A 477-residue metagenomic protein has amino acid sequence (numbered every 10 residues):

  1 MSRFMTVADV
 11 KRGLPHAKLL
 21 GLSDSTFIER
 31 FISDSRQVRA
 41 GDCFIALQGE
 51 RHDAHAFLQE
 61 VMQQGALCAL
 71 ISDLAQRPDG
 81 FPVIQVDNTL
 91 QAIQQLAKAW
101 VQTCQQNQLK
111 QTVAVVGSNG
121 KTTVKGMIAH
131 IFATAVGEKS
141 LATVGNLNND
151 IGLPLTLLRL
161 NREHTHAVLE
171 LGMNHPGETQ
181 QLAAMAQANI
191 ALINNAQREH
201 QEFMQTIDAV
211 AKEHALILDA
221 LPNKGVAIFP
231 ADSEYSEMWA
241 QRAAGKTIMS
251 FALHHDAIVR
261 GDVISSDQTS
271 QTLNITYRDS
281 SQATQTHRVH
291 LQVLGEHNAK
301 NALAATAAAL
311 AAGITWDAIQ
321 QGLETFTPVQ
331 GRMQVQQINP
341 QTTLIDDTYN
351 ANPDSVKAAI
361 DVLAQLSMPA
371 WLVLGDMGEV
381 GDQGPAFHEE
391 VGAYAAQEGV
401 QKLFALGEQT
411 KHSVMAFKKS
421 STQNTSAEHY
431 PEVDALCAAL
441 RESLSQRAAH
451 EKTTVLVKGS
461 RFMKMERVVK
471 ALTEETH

Functional and structural regions predicted by a protein language model:
M1-Q95, A99, L294, A364-Q365 (+3 more regions): N-terminal leader/targeting and accessory segments in enzymes
K11-L14, A92-F229, E237-A244, E442 (+2 more regions): Phosphate-binding loop of NTP-binding sites
G13-L14, Q76-G80, Q108, I190-T343 (+4 more regions): Acidic, Mg2+-coordinating active-site environments of NTP-dependent enzymes
S35-A46, I151, L155-H166, I360-G381: Mobile, glycine- and charge-enriched loop segments and immediately flanking short secondary-structure elements within
G49-H52, V329, N352-T425: Active-site beta-alpha connecting loops in nucleotide-dependent enzymes
K121, Q330-Q334, F462-K470, H477: ATP-dependent carboxylate/acyl-activation modules
L160-E163, A312, L366-M368, S443-T453: Glycine-rich phosphate-binding loop signature in dinucleotide/nucleotide-binding domains
